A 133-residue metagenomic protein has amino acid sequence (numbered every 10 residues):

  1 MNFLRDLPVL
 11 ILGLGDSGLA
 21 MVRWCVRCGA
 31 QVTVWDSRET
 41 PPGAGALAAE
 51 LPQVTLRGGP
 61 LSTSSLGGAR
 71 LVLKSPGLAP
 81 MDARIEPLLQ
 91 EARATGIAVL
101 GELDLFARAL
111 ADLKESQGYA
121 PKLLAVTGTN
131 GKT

Functional and structural regions predicted by a protein language model:
M1-R108: N-terminal leader/targeting and accessory segments in enzymes
F3, L103-T133: Walker A (P-loop) phosphate-binding motif
